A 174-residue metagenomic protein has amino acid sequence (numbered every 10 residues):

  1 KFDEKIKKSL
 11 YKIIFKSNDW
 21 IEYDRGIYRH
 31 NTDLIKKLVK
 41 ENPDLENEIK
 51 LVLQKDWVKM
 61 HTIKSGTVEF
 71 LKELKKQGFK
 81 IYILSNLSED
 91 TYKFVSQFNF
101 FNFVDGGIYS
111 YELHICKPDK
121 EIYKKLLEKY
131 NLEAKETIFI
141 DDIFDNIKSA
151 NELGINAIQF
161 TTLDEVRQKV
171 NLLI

Functional and structural regions predicted by a protein language model:
K1, K37, L74, N99 (+1 more regions): Alpha-helix C-terminal capping segments
K1-V68, K76: N-terminal helical cap/lid subdomain that shapes the substrate entry/recognition surface in HAD-like hydrolases
K37, E41, D90, K129: Solvent-exposed, charged/polar functional surfaces in cytosolic regulatory/catalytic domains
K76-G78, G154: Glycine-centered short loops/turns at secondary-structure junctions
I83: Phosphate-binding loop of NTP-binding sites
S88-E89, V95-I174: Asp-based, Mg2+/Mn2+-dependent phosphohydrolase catalytic module
